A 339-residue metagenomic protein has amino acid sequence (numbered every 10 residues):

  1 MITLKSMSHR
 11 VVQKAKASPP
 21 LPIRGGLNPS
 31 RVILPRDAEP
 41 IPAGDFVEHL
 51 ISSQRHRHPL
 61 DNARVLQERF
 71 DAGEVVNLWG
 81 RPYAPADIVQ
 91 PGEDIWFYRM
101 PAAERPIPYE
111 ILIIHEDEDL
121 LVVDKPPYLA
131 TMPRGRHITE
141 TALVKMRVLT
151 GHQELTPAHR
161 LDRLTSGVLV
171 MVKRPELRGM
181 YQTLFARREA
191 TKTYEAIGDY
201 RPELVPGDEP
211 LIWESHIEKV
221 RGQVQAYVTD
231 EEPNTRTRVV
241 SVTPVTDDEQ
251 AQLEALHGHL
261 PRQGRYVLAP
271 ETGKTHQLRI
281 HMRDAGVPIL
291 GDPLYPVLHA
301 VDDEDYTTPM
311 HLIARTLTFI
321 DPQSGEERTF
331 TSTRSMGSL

Functional and structural regions predicted by a protein language model:
I2-L339: RNA pseudouridine synthases
